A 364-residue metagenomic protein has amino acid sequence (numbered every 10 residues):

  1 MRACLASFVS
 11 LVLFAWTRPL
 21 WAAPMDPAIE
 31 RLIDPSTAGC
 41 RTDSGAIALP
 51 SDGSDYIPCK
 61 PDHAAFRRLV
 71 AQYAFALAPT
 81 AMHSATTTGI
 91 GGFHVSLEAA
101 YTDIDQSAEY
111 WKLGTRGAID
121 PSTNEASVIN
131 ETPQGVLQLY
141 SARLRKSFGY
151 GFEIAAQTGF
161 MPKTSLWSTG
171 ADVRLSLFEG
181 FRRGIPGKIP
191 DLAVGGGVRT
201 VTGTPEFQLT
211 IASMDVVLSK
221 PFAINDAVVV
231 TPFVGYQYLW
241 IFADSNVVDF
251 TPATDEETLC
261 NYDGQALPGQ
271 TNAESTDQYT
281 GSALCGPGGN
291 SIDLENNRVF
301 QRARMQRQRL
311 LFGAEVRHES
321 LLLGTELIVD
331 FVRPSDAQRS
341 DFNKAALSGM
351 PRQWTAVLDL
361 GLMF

Functional and structural regions predicted by a protein language model:
A22-R182: Transmembrane beta-barrel domains of Gram-negative outer membranes and organellar outer membranes
A23-S36, R304-L310, E315-F364: Predominantly the C-terminal beta-signal and adjacent terminal strand-loop region of outer-membrane beta-barrel
H83-G91, F178-L192, A223-V230, R317-E319: Short loop/turn motifs that connect adjacent beta-strands in outer-membrane beta-barrel proteins
G89-G91, G135-Y140, S165-T169, K188 (+4 more regions): Residues that define the transmembrane beta-barrel architecture of outer-membrane proteins
F93-L97, F152-I154, A171, P186-G196 (+4 more regions): Transmembrane beta-strands of outer-membrane beta-barrel proteins
A99-D103, T158-T164, L175-L177, G196-T202 (+5 more regions): Transmembrane beta-strands of outer-membrane beta-barrel pores
A108-K112, L166-A171, G203-L209, A243-A253 (+1 more regions): Outer-membrane beta-barrel translocator domains and adjoining extracellular loop/strand segments of Gram-negative
K188-N290, L294, T355: Outer-membrane beta-barrel translocator/channel fold
